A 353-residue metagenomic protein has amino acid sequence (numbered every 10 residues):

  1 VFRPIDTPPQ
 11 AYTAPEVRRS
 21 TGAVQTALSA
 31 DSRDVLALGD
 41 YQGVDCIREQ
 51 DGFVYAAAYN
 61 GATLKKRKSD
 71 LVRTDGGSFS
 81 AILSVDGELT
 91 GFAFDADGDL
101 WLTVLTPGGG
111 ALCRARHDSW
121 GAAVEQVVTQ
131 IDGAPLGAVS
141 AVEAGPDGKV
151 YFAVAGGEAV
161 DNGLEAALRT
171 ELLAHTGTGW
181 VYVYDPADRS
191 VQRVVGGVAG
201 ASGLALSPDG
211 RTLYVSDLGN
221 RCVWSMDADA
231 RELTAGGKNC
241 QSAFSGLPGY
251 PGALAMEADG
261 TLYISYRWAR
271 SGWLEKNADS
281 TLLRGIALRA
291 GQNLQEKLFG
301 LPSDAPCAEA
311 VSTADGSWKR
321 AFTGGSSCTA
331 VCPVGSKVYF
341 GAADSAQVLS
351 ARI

Functional and structural regions predicted by a protein language model:
Y12-Q42, G76-G77, T313-R320: A short helix->beta-strand "capping" segment at the edge of beta-propeller domains
S32-L38, S78-S84, V124-D132, S190-V195 (+2 more regions): A short beta-strand motif characteristic of beta-propeller blades
D40-D51, K68, V85-L100, V104 (+6 more regions): Beta-rich, blade/repeat-based domains predominating in secreted/periplasmic proteins but also intracellular
Y55-A57, W101-T103, Y151-A153, V215-S216 (+2 more regions): Residue position within the beta-strands of beta-propeller blades
Y55-F79: Beta-propeller domains
A58-K66, F152-T176, R267-P302: Short, conserved, GDST-rich strand-edge loop motifs in beta-rich repeat architectures
T74-S78, R116-G121, Y184-R189, D227-R231 (+2 more regions): Short loop/turn segments that connect beta-strands within beta-propeller blades
L105-G145, A153-V160, L164-L168: Asp-box/WD-like beta-propeller blade repeats and closely related beta-sheet repeat scaffolds
